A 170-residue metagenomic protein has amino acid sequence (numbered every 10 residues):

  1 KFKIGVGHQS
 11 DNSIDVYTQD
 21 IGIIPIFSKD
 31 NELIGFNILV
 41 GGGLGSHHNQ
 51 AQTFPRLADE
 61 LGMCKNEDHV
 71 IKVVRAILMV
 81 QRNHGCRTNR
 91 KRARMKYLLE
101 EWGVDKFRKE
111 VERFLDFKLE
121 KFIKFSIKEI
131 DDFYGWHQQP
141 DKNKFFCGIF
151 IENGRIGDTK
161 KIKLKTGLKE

Functional and structural regions predicted by a protein language model:
K1-E170: Peripheral terminal and linker regions in Fe-S/redox and tRNA-modifying enzymes
